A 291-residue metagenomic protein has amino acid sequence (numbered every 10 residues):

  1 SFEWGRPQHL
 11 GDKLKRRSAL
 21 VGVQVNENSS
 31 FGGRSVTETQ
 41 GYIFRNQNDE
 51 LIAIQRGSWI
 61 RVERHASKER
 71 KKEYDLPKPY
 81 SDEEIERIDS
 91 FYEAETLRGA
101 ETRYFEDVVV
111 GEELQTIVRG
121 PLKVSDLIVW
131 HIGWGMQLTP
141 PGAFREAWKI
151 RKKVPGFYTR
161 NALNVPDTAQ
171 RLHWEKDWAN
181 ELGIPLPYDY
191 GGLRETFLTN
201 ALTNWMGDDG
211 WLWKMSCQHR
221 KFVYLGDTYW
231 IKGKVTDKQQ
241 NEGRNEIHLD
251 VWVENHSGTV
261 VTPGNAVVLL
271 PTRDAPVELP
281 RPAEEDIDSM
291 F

Functional and structural regions predicted by a protein language model:
S1, A66-D209, R273-F291: Hot-dog-fold acyl-thioester-processing enzymes
F2-F105, V109-V110, T116, K221-F291: HotDog/MaoC-like acyl-thioester-processing domains
H9, G210-L212: Glycine/proline-enriched, intrinsically flexible loops and inter-domain linkers
W213-C217: Long, charged, glycine-rich C-terminal linkers/tails
